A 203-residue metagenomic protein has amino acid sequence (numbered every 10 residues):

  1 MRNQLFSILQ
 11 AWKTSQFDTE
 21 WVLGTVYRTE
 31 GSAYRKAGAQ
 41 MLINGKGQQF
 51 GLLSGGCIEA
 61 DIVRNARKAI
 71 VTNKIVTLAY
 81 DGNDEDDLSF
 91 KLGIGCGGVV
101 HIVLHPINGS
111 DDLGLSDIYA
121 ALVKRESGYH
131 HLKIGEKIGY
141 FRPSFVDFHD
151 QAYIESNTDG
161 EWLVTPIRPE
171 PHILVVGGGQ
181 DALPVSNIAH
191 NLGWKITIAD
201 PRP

Functional and structural regions predicted by a protein language model:
M1-R202: Segments forming oxygen-rich coordination pockets for charged ligands
